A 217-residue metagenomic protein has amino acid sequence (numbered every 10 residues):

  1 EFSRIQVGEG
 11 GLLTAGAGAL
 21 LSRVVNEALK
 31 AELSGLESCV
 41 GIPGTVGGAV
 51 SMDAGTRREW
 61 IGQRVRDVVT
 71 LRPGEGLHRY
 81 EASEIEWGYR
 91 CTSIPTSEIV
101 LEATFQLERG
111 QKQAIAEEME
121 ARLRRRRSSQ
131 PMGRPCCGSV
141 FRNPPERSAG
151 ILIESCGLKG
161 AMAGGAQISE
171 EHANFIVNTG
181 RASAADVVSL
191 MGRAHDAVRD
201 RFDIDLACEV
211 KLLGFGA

Functional and structural regions predicted by a protein language model:
E1-R4, V50-E81, P95-E102: Structural signature of FAD isoalloxazine-binding scaffolds in flavoprotein oxidoreductases
E1-V46: Anion-binding (especially nucleotide phosphate/pyrophosphate-binding) glycine-rich loop and adjoining beta-alpha core
Q6, E37, V69, V210-K211: Residues embedded in well-ordered beta-strands within globular domains across many folds
G16, C39-V46, D53, C136 (+2 more regions): Short glycine/serine/threonine-biased micro-segments
L20, P43-V50, R57, V140 (+1 more regions): Gly/Ser/Thr-rich beta-alpha loop segments that engage phosphate groups in nucleotides
V25-A28, L36-V40, V50-W60, V68 (+2 more regions): A generic local secondary-structure boundary/capping motif
S34, R64, S83-I85: Short beta-strand or tight-loop elements that sit immediately N-terminal to catalytic metal-binding acidic residues
L71-G192, D196-A217: Phosphate/pyrophosphate- and phosphate-bearing ligand-binding catalytic cores of soluble enzymes
